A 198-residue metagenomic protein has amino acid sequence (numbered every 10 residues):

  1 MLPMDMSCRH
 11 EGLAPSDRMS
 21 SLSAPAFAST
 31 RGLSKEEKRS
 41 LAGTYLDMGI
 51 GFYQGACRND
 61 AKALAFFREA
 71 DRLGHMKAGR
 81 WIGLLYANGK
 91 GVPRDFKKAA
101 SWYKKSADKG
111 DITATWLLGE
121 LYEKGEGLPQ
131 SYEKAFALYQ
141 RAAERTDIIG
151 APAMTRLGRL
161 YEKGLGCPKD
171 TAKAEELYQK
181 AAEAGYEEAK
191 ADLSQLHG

Functional and structural regions predicted by a protein language model:
A28-T44: TPR-adjacent "capping" and linker segments in tetratricopeptide-repeat scaffold/adaptor proteins
A42, M76-A78, I112-A114, G150-P152 (+1 more regions): Helix-start (N-cap) detector for alpha-helical repeat units in TPR-like alpha-solenoids, especially tetratricopeptide
T44-A56, G79-N88, T115-K124, L138 (+2 more regions): Hydrophobic face of amphipathic alpha-helices that form TPR/SEL1-like repeat modules and related alpha-solenoid
M48-A56, G74, Y86-V92, G110 (+4 more regions): Glycine-centered coil turns and helix-coil junctions that link the paired helices within alpha-helical repeat units
A142, A172-Y186: TPR/TPR-like (Sel1-like) alpha-helical repeat modules
K180-G198: Terminal, low-structured helical/coil segments at or just beyond the last alpha-helical repeat
